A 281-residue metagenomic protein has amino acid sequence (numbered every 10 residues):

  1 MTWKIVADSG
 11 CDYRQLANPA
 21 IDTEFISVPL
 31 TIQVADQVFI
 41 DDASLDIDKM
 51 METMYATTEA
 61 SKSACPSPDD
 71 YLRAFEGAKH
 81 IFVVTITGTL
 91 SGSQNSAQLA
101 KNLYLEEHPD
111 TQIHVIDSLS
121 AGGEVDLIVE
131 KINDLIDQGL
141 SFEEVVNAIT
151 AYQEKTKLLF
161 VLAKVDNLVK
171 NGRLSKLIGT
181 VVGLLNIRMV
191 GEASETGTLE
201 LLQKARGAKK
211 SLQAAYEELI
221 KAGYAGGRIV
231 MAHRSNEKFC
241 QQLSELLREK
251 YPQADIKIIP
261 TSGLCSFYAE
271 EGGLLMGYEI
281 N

Functional and structural regions predicted by a protein language model:
M1, F75-A78, A222-A225: Flexible, charged surface loops at secondary-structure boundaries
W3-A64, D70: N-terminal glycine-rich anion-binding loop in soluble enzyme alpha/beta folds
K4, H80-F82, R228: Structural motif
V6-A7, T85-T87, I116-D117: Short beta-strand segments
G10-I26, L30-T31, L90-S93, A97-N102 (+3 more regions): Mixed-charge interfacial surface used for oligomerization/domain docking and macromolecular partner engagement
I47-D48, P68, V129, F142: Alpha-helix initiation and N-capping motif
P66-K101, L105-E106: Active-site cofactor/cluster-binding pocket
D110-T111: A short helix->loop->beta-strand "cap" motif at the edges of active sites that frequently abuts
